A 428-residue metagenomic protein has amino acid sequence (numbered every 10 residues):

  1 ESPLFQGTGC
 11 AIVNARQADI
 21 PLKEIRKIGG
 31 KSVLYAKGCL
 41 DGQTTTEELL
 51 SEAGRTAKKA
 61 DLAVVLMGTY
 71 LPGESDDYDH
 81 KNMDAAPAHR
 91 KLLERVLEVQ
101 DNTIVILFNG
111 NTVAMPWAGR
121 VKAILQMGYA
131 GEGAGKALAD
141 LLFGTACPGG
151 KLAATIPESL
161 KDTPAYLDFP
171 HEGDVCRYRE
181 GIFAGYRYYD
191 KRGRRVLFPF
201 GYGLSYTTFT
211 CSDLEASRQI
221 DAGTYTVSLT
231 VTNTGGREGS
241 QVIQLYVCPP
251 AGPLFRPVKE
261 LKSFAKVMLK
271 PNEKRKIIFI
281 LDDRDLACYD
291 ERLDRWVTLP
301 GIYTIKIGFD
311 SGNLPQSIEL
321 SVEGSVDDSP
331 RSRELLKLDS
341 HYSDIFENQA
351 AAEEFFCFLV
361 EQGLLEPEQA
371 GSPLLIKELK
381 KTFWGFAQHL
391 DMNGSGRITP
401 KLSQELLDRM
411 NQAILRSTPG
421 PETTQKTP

Functional and structural regions predicted by a protein language model:
E1-P428: C-terminal non-catalytic regions of proteins with extracellular/luminal or membrane-system context
